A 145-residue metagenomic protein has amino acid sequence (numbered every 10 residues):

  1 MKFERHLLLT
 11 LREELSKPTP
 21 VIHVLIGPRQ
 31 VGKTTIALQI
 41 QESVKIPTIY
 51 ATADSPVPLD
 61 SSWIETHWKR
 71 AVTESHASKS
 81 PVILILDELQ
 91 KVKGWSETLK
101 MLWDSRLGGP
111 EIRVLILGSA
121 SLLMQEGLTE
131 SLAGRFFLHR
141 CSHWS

Functional and structural regions predicted by a protein language model:
M1-S145: Phosphate-binding site recognition
